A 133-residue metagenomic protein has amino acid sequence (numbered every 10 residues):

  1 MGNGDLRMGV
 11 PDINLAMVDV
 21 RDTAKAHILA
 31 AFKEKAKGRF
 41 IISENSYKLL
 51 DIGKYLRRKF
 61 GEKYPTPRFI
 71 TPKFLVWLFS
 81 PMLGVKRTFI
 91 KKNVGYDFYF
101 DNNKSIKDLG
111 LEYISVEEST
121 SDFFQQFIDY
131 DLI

Functional and structural regions predicted by a protein language model:
M1-V18, D22: A conserved pocket-lining segment of Rossmann-fold NAD(P)-dependent short-chain dehydrogenase/reductase
P11-L15, F40, N93, K107: Conserved short-loop catalytic and cofactor-binding motifs
A16, P72, F98: Residues that recognize and position ribonucleotide moieties
V18-R21, Y47, I114: Residue-level signal for the nucleotide or nucleotide-sugar donor/cofactor binding architecture
V20, S80-G110: Conserved C-terminal active-site "lid" loop/helix of NAD(P)H-dependent oxidoreductases that clamps the redox cofactor
A26-K86, D122-I133: Mid/C-terminal beta-alpha module of Rossmann-like enzyme folds, strongest in SDR-family dehydrogenases/epimerases
